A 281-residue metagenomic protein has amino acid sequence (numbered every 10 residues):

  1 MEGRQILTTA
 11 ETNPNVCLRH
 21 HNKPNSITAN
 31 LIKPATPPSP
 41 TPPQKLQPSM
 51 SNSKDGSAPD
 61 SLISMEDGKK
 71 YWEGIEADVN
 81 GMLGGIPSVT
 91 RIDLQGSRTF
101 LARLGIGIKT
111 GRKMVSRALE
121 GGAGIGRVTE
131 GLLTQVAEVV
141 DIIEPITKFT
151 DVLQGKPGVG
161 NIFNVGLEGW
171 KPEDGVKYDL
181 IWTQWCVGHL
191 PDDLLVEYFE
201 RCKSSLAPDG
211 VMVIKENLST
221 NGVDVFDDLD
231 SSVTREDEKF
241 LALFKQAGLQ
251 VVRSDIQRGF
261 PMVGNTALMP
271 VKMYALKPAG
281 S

Functional and structural regions predicted by a protein language model:
E2-T9, N13, C17-R19, I27-D174 (+2 more regions): Class I (Rossmann-like) S-adenosyl-L-methionine-dependent methyltransferase catalytic domain, capturing the SAM-binding
P24: Cationic, low-complexity basic patches in intrinsically disordered or flexible, solvent-exposed regions
W182: A conserved beta-strand element that flanks and buttresses the S-adenosyl-L-methionine
C186: Hydrophobic adenine-recognition pocket in adenosine-nucleotide-binding enzymes
